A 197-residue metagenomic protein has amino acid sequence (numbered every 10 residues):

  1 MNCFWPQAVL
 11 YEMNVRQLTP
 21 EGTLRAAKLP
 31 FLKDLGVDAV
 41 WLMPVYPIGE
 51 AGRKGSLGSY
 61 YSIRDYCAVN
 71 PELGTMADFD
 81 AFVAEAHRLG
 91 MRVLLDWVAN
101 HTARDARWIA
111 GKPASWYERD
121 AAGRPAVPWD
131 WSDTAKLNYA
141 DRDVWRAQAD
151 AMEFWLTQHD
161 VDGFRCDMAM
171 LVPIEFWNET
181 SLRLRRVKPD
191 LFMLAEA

Functional and structural regions predicted by a protein language model:
M1-L10, N14, M91, A103-A197: Alpha-amylase-like alpha-glycosidases and glucanotransferases acting on alpha-linked glucans and related
M1-R92, N100-T102, R107, R146: N-terminal structural segment of carbohydrate-active enzymes
D96: Short, well-ordered surface patches within globular domains
